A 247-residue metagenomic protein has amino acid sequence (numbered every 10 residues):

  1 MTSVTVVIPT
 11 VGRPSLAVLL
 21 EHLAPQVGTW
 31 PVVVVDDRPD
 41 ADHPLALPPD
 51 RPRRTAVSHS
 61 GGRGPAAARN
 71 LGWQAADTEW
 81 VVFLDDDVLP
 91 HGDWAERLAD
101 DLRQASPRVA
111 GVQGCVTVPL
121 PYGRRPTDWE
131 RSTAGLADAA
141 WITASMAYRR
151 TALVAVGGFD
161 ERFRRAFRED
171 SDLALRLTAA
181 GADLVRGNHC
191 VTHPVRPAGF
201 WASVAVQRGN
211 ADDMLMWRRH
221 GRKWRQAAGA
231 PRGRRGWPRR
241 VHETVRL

Functional and structural regions predicted by a protein language model:
G12-P25: Short, well-formed alpha-helical segments that are part of the catalytic scaffolds of diverse glycosyltransferases
R13, G28, V35-L45, V88-L89: A conserved acidic beta->alpha catalytic loop
H59-A76: Glycine-rich, basic loop-to-helix element that forms the pyrophosphate-binding segment of sugar-nucleotide handling
V81: Short aromatic/hydrophobic "clamp" motif used to bind/position activated sugar donors
D93-R124, P194: Conserved donor NDP-sugar-binding/catalytic core segment of glycosyltransferases
V118, R131-T151, A166, F200-W201: A recurrent flexible, glycine/aromatic-enriched loop bordering the glycosyltransferase active site that acts as
M146-Y148, A152-G157, F163-V195: A short, conserved alpha-helix in the catalytic core of glycosyltransferases
G187-L247: Active-site-adjacent helix/loop segment of glycosyltransferases that harbors family-specific signature motifs
